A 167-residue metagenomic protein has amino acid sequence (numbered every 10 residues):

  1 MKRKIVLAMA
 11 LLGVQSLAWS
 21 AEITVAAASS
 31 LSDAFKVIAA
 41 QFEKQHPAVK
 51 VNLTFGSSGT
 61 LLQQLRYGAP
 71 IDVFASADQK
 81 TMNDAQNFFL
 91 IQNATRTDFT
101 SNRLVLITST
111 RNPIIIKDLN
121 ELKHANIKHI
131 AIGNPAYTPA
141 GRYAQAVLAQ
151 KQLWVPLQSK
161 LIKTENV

Functional and structural regions predicted by a protein language model:
M1-K4: Positively charged n-region of N-terminal signal peptides that target proteins for export
V6-L11: Sec-dependent N-terminal signal peptides
G13-Q15, S20: N-terminal signal peptide c-region/cleavage motif recognized by signal peptidases
S20-Y137: N-terminal segment of the mature folded domain
D33, A136-K151: Bilobed "Venus flytrap"/periplasmic-binding protein-like clamshell domains and structurally analogous long
Q45-T54, Q152-K163: A local structural motif
